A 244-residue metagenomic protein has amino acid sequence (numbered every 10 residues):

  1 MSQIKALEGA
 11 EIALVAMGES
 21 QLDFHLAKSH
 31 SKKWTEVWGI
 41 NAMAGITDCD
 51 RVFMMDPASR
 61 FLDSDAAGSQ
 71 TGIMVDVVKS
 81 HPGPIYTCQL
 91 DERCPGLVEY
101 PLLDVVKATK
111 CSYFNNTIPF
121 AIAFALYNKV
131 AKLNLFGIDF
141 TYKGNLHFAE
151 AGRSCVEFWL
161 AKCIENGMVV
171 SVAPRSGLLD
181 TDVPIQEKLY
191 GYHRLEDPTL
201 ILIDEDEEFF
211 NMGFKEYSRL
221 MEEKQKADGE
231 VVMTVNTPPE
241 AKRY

Functional and structural regions predicted by a protein language model:
M1-Y244: Metal-ion/cofactor- or nucleotide/acyl-coenzyme-handling active-site neighborhoods
